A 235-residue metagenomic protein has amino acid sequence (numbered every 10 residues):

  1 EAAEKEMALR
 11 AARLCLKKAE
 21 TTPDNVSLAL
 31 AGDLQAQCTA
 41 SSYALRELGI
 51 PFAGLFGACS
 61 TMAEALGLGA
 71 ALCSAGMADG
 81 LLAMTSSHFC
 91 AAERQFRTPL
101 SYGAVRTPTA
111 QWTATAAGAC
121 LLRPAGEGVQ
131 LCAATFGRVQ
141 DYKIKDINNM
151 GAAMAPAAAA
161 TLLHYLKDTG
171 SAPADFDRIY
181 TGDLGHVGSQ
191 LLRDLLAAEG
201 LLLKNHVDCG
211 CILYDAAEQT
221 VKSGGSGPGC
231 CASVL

Functional and structural regions predicted by a protein language model:
E1, P99-L163, D168-S171, N205-A217: Condensing-enzyme catalytic core mediating Claisen C-C bond formation in acyl metabolism
A2, D24-V26, A53-L55, A91-Q95: N-terminal start-of-chain detector that recognizes signal peptides and the immediate post-cleavage beginning
K5-L16, G32-A36, S42-G80, S87 (+4 more regions): Claisen-condensing/thiolase-fold acyl-transfer catalytic domains that form or cleave C-C bonds in fatty acid
A11-S27, T161-D175: Phosphate/pyrophosphate-binding loops at sites that engage ATP/ADP/AMP, CoA/4′-phosphopantetheine, polyphosphate
P23-S27, L48-I50, A75-L81, P108 (+3 more regions): Short coil/turn connectors at secondary-structure junctions
A29-L30, L34-T39, V129-T135: Short coil-to-beta-strand
C38-T39, F89-R94, R138-K143: Short, well-ordered, mixed-charge alpha-helical segments that flank or form enzyme active sites
A44-P51, A70, S74, C90-W112: Cofactor- and metal-binding active-site motifs of prokaryotic enzymes that mediate redox/radical or nucleophilic
